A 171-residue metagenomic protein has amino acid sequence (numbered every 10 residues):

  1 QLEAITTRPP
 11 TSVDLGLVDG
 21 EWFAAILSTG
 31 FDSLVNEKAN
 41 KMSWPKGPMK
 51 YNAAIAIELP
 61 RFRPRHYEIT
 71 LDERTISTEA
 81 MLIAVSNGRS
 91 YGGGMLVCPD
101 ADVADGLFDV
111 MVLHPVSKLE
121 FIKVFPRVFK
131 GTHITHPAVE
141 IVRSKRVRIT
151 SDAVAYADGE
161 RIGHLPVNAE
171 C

Functional and structural regions predicted by a protein language model:
Q1-M81: Catalytic core of DAGKc-family lipid kinases
V18, E37-K38, V85, L113-H114 (+1 more regions): Short beta-strand-to-turn element immediately C-terminal to the catalytic PLP-Schiff-base lysine in fold type I
S28, D32, A84-C98, R161: Glycine-rich phosphate/pyrophosphate-binding beta-alpha loops
D32-V35, S77-E79, Y91-G94, K118-F121: Short acidic/glycine-rich loop or secondary-structure boundary segments that cap or lie
K41-K50, G93-G94, P99-E120: Gly/Ser/Thr-rich active-site loops/lids in small-molecule metabolic enzymes that frequently grip phosphoryl groups
R63-R65, E79-M81, A104-D109, R143-K145: A generic structural signal for short beta-strands and their flanking turns/coil linkers
L71-D72, S77, D102, V112-C171: ATP/nucleoside-binding phosphotransfer catalytic cores, i.e., glycine-rich phosphate-binding loops
